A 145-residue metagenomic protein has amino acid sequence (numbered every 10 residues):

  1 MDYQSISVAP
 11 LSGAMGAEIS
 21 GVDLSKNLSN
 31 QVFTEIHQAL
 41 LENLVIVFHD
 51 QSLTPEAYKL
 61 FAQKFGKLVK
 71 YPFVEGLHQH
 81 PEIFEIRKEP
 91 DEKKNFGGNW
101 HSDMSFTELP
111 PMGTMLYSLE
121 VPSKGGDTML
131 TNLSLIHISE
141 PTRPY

Functional and structural regions predicted by a protein language model:
M1-T128: Non-heme Fe(II)-dependent double-stranded beta-helix
L130-L135: Double-stranded beta-helix
I136-Y145: Single conserved hydrophobic/aromatic residue that forms the stacking wall/gate of nucleotide- or nucleobase-binding
